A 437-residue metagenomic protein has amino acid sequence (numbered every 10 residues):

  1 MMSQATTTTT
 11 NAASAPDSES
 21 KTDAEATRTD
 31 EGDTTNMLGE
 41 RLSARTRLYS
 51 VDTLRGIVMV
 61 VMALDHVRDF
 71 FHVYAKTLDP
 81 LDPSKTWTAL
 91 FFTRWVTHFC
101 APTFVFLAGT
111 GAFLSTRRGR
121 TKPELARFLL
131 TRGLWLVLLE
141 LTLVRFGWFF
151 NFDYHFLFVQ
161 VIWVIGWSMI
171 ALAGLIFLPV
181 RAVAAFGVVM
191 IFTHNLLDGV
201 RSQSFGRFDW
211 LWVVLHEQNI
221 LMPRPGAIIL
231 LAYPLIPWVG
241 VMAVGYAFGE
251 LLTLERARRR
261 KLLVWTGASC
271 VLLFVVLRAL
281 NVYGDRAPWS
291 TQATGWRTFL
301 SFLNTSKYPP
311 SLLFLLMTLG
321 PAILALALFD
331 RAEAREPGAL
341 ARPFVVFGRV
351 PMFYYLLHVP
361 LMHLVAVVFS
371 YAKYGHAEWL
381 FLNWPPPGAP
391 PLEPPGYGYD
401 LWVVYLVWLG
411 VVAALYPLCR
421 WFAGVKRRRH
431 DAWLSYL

Functional and structural regions predicted by a protein language model:
S3-A12, E19-L437: Alpha-helical transmembrane segments and their immediate juxtamembrane cytosolic regions
